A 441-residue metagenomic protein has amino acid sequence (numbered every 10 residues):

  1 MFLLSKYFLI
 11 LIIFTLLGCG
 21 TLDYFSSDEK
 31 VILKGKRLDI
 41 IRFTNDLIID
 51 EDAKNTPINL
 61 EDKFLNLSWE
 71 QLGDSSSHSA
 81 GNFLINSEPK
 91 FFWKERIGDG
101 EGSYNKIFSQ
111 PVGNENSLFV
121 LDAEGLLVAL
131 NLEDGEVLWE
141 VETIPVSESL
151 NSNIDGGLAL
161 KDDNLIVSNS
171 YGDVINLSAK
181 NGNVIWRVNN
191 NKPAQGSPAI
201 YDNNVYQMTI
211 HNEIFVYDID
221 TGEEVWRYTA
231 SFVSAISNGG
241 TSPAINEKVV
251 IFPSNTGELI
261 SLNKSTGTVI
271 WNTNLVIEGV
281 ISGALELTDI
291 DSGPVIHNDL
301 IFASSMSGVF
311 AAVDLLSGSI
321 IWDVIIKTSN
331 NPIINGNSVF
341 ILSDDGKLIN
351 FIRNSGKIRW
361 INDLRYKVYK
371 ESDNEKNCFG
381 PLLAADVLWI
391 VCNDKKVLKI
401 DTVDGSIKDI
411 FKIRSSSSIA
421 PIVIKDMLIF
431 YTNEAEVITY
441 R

Functional and structural regions predicted by a protein language model:
T15-G18: C-terminal motif of bacterial Sec signal peptides marking the signal peptidase cleavage site
G20-D23: Bacterial signal peptide processing site
V31-I49, N55-F92, V269: Blade/loop signatures of beta-propeller domains
F91-V112, E140-A159, I185-D202, E224-E247 (+5 more regions): Extracytoplasmic beta-rich repeat domains
E115, D122-A123, N153, D162 (+10 more regions): Structural signature of WD-repeat beta-propellers
N131-G135, S178-N181, D218-G222, N263-G267 (+3 more regions): Short loop/turn segments that connect beta-strands within beta-propeller blades
